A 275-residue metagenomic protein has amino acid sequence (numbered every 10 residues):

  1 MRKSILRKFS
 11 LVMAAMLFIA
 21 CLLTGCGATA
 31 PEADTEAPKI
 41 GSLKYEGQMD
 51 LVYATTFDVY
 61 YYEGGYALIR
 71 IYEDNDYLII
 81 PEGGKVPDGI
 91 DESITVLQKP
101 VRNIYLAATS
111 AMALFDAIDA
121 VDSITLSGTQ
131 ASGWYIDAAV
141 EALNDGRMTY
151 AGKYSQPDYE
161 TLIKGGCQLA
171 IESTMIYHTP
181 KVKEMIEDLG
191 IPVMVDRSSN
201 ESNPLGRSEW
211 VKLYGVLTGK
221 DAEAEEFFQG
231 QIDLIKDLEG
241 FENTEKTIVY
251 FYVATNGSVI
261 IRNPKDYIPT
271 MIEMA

Functional and structural regions predicted by a protein language model:
R2-M13: Bacterial N-terminal signal peptides that target proteins for export
C21-G25: C-terminal motif of bacterial Sec signal peptides marking the signal peptidase cleavage site
C26-M112, E223-V249: Bacterial Sec-exported substrate-binding components of ABC uptake systems
A67-I163, L169-M175: A short, structured surface patch at a secondary-structure boundary
F115-D119, V182-M185, P264: Short, solvent-exposed loop/turn and secondary-structure capping segments
A120, L189-G190, A275: Short, structured coil segments at secondary-structure junctions
R147, E160, K164-S258: Extracytoplasmic substrate-binding proteins
I260-A275: Alpha-helical, coiled-coil/dimerization segments enriched in small aliphatic residues
